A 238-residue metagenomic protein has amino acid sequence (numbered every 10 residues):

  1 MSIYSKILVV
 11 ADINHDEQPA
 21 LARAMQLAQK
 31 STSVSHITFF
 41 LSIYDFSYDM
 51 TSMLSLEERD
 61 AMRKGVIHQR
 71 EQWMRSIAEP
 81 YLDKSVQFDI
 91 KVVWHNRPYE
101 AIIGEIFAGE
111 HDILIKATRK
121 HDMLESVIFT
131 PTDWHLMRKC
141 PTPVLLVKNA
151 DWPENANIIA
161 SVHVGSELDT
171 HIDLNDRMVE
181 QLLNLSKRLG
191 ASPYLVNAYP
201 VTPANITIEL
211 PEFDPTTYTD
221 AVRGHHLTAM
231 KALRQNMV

Functional and structural regions predicted by a protein language model:
M1-I3, Q26, S76-L114, Q235-V238: Structural beta-alpha unit
S2-E58, N157-T216, D220: Small/aliphatic-rich secondary-structure junction motif
I3, Q29-K30, I103-N155: Gly/Ser-rich helix-loop-strand patches that form or flank binding pockets for ribonucleotide-derived cofactors
S33-S35, V86, H111, T142 (+1 more regions): Short glycine/serine/threonine/alanine-rich loop segments
T38-F40, D89-V93, L145, Y194-V196 (+1 more regions): General small-molecule cofactor/ligand-binding pocket signal
S47, T51, L56-V66, E71 (+1 more regions): Extreme N-terminal leader/targeting regions
E58-Q72, P215-A229: A short acidic, glycine-rich active-site loop that binds or catalyzes chemistry on phosphate/adenosine moieties
W134, E180-L183, Q235: Active-site phosphate/pyrophosphate- and oxyanion-stabilizing loops and adjacent acidic/basic residues in soluble
